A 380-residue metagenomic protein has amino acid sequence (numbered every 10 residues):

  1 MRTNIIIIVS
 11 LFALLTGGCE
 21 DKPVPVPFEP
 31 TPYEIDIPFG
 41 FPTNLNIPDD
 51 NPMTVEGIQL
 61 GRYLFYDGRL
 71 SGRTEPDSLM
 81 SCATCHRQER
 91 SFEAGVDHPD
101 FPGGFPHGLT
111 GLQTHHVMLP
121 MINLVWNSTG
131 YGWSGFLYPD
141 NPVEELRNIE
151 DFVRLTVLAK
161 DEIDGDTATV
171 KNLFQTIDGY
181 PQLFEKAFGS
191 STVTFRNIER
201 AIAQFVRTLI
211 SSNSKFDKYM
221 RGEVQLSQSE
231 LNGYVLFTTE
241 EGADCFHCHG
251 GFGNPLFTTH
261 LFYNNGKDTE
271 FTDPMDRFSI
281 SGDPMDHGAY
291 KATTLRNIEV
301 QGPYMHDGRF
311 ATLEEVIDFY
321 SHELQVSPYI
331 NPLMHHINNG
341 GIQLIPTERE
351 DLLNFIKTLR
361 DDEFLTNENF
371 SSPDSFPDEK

Functional and structural regions predicted by a protein language model:
R2-V9: Sec-dependent signal peptide recognition, specifically the positively charged N-region followed immediately by
L15-G18: C-terminal motif of bacterial Sec signal peptides marking the signal peptidase cleavage site
P23-L146, S214-F319, L324-N331, N367-K380: Short glycine/threonine-rich turn/loop motifs
P42-N46, R154-L155, I163-A168, K186 (+3 more regions): Flexible glycine/proline-enriched surface loops and loop-helix/loop-strand junctions
G57, S81, E145, I149 (+10 more regions): Stable alpha-helical elements in mature extracytoplasmic
V143-A187: A short, charged helix-loop
K171-Q182, K186, S190-S212, E299 (+1 more regions): C-terminal capping alpha-helices of c-type cytochrome domains
